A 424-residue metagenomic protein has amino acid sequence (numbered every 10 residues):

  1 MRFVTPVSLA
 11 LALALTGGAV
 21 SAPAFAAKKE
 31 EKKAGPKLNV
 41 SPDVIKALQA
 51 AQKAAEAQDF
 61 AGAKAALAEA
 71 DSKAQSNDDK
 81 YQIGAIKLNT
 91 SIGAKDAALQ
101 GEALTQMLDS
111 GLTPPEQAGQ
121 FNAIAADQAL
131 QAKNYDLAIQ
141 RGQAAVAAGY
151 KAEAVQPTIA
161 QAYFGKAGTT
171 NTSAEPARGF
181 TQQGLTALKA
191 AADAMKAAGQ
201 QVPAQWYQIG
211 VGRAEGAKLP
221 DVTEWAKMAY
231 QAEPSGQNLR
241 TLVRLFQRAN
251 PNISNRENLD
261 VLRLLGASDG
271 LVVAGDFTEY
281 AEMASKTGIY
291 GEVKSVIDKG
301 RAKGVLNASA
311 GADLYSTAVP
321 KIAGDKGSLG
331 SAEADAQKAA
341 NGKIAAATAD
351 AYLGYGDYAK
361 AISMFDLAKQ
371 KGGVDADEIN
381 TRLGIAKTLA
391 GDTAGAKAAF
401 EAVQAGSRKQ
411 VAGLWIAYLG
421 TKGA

Functional and structural regions predicted by a protein language model:
R2-Q106, S110-Q120, I124, Q131 (+2 more regions): N-terminal leader/linker segments that initiate helical-solenoid repeat arrays
F3-V7, T16-L38, I253-E257, G270-G327: Long, contiguous interaction/recruitment modules in multidomain scaffold/adaptor proteins
V40-Q49, N77-A85, P114-I124, K133 (+14 more regions): Generic helix N-cap/helix-start motif at coil->alpha-helix transitions
A54, K87, S91, N122 (+9 more regions): Residue at a conserved register position within TPR or TPR-like alpha-solenoid repeats
A57, A94, A132, K166-A167 (+7 more regions): Structural motif corresponding to the intra-repeat A-B loop/turn of tetratricopeptide repeats
A66-E69, A97-D109, Y135-V146, T172-A194 (+6 more regions): Alpha-helical repeat scaffolds
V296, G300-K303, S309, D313 (+1 more regions): Flexible, glycine-rich surface segments
N341-A424: C-terminal soluble interaction/assembly domains
